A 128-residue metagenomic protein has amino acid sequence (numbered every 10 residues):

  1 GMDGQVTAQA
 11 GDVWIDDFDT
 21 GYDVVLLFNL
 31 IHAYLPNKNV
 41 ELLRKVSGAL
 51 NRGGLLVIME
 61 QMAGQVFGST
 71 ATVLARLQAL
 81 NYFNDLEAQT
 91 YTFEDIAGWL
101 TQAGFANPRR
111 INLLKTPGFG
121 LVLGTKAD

Functional and structural regions predicted by a protein language model:
G1-D128: Alpha-helical subdomain
